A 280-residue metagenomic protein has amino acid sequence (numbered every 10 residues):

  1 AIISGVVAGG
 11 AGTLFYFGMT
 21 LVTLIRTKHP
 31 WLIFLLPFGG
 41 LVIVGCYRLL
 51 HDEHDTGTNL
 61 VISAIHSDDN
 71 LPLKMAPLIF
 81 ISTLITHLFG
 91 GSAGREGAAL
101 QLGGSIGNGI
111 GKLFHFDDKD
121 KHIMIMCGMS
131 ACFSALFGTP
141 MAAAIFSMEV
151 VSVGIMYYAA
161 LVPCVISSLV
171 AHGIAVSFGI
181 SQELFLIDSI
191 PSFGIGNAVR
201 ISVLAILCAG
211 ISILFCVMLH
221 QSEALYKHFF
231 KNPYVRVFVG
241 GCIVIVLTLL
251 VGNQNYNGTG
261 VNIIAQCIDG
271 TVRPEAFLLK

Functional and structural regions predicted by a protein language model:
A1-K280: Alpha-helical transmembrane segments and immediately membrane-proximal extracytoplasmic
